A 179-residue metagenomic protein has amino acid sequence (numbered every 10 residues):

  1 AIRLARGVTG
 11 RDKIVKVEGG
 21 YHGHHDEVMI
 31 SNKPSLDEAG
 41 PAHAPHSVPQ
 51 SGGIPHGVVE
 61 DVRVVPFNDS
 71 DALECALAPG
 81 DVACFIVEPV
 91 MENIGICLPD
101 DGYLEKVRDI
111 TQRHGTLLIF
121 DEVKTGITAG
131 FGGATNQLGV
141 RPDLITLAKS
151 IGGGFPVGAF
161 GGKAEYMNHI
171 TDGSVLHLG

Functional and structural regions predicted by a protein language model:
I2-G179: Conserved N-terminal phosphate-binding loop of PLP-dependent enzymes in the Aspartate aminotransferase
